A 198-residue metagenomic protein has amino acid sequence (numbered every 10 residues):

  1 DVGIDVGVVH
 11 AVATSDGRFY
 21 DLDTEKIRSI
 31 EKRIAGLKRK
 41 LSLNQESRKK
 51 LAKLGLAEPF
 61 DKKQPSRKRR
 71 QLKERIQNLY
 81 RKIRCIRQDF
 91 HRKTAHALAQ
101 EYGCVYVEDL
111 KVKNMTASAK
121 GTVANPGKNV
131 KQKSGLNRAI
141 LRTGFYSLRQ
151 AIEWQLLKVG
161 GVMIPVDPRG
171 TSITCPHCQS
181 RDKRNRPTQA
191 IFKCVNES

Functional and structural regions predicted by a protein language model:
D1-S198: Positively charged, helix-rich recognition surfaces that bind polyanionic ligands
